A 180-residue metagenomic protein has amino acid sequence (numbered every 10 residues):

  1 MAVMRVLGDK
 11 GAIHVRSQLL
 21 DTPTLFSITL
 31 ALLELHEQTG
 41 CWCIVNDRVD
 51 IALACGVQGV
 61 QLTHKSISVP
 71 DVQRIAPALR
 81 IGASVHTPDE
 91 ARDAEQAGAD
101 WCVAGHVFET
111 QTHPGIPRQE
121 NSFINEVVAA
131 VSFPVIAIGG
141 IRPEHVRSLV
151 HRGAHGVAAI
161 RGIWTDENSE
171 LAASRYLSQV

Functional and structural regions predicted by a protein language model:
M1-D100, I116-Q119, E126, S132-F133 (+3 more regions): Conserved N-terminal beta1-alpha1 strand-loop-helix module at the mouth
F108-T110: A short, flexible beta-alpha/helix-coil linker loop
H113: A short acidic, glycine-rich active-site loop that binds or catalyzes chemistry on phosphate/adenosine moieties
I138, I160: Short hydrophobic "strand-cap" motifs at the C-terminus of beta-strands
H155: Short, glycine/charged-rich "phosphate-handling" switch motifs in NTP-dependent and phosphotransfer domains
